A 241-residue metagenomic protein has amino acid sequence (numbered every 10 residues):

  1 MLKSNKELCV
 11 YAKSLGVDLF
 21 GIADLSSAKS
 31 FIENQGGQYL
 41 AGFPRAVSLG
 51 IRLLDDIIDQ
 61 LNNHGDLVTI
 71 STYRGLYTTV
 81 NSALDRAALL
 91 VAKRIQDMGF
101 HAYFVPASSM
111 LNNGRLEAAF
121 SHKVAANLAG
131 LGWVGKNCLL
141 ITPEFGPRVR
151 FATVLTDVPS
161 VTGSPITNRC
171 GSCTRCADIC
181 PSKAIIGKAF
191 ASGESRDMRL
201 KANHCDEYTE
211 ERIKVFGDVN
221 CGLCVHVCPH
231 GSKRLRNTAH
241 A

Functional and structural regions predicted by a protein language model:
M1-L76: Non-catalytic, usually N-terminal nucleic-acid engagement modules in DNA/RNA processing proteins
F31, T72-A241: Catalytic cores of enzyme domains
